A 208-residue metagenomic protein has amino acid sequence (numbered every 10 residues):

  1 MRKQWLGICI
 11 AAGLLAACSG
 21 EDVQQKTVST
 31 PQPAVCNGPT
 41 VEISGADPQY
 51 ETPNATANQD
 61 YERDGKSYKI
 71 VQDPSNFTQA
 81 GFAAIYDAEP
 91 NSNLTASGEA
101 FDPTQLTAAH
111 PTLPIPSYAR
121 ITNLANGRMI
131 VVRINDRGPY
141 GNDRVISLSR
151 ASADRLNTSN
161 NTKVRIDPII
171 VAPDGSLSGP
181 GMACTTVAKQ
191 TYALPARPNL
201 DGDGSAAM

Functional and structural regions predicted by a protein language model:
M1-L6: Bacterial N-terminal signal peptides that target proteins for export
C18-M208: Secreted/periplasmic proteins
